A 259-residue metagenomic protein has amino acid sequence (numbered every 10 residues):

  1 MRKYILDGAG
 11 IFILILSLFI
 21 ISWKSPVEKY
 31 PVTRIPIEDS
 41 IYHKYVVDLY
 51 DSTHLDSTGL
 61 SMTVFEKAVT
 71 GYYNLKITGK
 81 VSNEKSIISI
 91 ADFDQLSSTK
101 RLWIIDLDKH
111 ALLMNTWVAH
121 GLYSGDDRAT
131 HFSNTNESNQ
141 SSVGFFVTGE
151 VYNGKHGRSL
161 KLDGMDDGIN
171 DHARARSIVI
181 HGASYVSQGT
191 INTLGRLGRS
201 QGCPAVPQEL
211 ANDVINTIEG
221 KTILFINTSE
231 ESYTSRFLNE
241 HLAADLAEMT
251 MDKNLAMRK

Functional and structural regions predicted by a protein language model:
M1-T33: Bacterial Sec-dependent N-terminal signal peptides
V27-Q201, Q208-T217, T222, E231-K259: Cell wall/extracellular polymer interaction/catalysis modules
